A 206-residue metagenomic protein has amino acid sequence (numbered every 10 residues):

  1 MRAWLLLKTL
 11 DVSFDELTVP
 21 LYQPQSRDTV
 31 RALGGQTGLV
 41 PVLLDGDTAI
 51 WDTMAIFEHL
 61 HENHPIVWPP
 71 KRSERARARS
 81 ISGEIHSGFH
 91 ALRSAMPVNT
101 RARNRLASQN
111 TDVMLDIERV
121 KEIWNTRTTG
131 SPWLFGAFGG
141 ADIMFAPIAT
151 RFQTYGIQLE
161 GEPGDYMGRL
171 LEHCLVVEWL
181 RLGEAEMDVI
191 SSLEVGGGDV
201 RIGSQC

Functional and structural regions predicted by a protein language model:
M1-Q109: GST-like domain detector, emphasizing the conserved glutathione-binding G-site in the N-terminal thioredoxin-like
L17, T53, E162, L180-R181: Residue-level detector of family-conserved "landmark" positions at structurally sensitive sites
P20-Q23, Y166, E184: Conserved beta-strand edge residues that scaffold enzyme active sites
H61, I148-A149, L180: Active-site-flanking alpha-helical
I85, F89-C174: GST-like fold's C-terminal all-alpha helical module
G183-C206: Acidic/histidine-enriched, glycine/proline-rich intrinsically disordered or flexible terminal extensions
